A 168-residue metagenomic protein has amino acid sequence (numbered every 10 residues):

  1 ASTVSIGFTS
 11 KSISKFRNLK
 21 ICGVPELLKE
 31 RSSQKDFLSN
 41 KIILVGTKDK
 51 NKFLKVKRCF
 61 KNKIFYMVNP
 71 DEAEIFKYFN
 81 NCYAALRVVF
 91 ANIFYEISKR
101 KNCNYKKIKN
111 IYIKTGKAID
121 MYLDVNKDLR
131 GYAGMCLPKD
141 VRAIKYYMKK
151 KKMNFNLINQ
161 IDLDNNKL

Functional and structural regions predicted by a protein language model:
A1-L168: Structural/interface elements that position substrates and couple domains in central-metabolism enzymes
